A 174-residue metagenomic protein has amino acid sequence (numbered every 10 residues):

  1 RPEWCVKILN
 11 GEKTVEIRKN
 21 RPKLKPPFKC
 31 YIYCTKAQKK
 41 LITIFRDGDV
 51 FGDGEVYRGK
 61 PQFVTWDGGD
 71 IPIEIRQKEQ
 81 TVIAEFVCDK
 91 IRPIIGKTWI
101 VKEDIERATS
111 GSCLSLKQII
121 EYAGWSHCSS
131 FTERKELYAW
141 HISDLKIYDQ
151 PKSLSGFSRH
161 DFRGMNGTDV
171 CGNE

Functional and structural regions predicted by a protein language model:
R1-E174: Structured alpha/beta reader/binder surfaces that contact nucleic acids or chromatin modification marks
